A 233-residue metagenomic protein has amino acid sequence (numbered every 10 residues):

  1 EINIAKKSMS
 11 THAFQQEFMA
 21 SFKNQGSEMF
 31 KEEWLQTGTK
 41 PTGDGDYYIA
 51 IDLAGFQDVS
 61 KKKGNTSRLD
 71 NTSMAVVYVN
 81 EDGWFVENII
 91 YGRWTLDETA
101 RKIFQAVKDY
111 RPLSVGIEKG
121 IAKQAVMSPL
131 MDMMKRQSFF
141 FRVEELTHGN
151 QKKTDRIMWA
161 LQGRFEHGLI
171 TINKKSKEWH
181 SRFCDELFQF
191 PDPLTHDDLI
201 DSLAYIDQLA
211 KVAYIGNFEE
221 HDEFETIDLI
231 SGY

Functional and structural regions predicted by a protein language model:
E1-K63: ATPase catalytic-site recognition across NTP-hydrolyzing enzymes
F18, S202-I206: AAA+ P-loop ATPase catalytic core
Q25, A75-P191: Mg2+-dependent endonuclease catalytic cores in nucleic-acid-processing enzymes, primarily RNase H-like
I49-A50, V76, G116, D201: Structured core elements
D52-A54, I90, G120, L203: Anionic group-transfer/hydrolysis microenvironments
V59-N80: Acidic, metal-ligating active-site segments
P193-D201: Conserved RecA-like P-loop NTPase helicase motor core
I206-Y233: Acidic two-metal-ion nuclease catalytic site recognized across multiple nuclease folds, prominently DnaQ/RNase D-T
